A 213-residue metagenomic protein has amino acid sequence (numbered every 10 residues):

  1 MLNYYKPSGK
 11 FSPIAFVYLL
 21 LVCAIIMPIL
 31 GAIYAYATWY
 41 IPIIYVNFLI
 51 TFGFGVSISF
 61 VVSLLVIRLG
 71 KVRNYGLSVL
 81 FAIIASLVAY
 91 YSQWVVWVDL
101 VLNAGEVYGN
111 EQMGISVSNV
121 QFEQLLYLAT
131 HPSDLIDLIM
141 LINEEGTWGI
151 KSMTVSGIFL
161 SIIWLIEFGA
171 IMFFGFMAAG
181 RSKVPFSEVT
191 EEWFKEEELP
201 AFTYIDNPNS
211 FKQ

Functional and structural regions predicted by a protein language model:
M1-K10: Short, Lys/Arg-rich, polar N-terminal cytosolic tail immediately upstream of the first transmembrane signal-anchor
K10-V17, I25-I26, L69-W193: Core subunits and conserved enzymes of cellular information-processing and envelope-translocation systems across
L20-I25, Y45, L49-G53: Hydrophobic alpha-helical transmembrane segments of multi-pass membrane proteins
C23-Y36, V56-F60, L64, Y90 (+2 more regions): Transmembrane alpha-helical segments of multi-pass membrane transport proteins and ion-pumping complexes
Y34-I50: Membrane-helix interface and helix-disruption motif detector
I50-F81: Canonical alpha-helical transmembrane segments
S57, A104-Y108, D206-S210: Solvent-exposed, non-transmembrane amphipathic alpha-helical segments
E192-Q213: Short recognition patches in nucleic-acid-associated and regulatory proteins
